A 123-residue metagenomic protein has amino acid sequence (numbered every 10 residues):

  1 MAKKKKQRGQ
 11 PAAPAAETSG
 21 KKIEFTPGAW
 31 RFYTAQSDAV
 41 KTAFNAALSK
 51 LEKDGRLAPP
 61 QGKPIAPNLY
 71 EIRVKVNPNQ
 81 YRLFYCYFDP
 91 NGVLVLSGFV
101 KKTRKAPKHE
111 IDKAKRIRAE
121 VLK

Functional and structural regions predicted by a protein language model:
M1-Q80, D89-V93, V100-K123: Basic, Lys/Arg-enriched alpha-helical interface segments
L83: Portal/gating segments that form or line small-molecule/metal binding sites
C86: Conserved Hanks-type protein kinase catalytic core
